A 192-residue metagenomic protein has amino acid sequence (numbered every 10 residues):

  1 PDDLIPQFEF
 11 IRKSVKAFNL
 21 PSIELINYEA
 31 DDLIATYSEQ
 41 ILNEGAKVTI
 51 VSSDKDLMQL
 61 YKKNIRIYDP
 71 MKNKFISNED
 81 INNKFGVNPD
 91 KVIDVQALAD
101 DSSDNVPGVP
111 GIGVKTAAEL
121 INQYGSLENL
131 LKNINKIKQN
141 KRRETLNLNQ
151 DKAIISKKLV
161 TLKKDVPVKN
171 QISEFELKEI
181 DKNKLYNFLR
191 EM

Functional and structural regions predicted by a protein language model:
P1-K169: Extended two-metal-dependent nuclease catalytic cores across DNA- and RNA-processing enzymes
E174: A domain-level detector for eukaryotic transcription factor DNA-interaction modules
N183-M192: Long, highly charged low-complexity segments
